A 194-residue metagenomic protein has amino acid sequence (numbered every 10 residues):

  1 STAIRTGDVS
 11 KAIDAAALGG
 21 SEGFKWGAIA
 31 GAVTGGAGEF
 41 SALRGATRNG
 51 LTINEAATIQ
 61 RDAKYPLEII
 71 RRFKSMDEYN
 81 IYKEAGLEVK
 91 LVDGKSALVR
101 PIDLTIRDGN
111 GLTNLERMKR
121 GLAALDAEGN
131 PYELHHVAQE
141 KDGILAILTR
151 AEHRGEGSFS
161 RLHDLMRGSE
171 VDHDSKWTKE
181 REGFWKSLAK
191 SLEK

Functional and structural regions predicted by a protein language model:
S1-A57: Hydrophobic, membrane-inserting alpha-helical segments
G45-Y132, A138-K194: Nuclease and nuclease-like effector domains acting on nucleic acids or nucleotide cofactors
